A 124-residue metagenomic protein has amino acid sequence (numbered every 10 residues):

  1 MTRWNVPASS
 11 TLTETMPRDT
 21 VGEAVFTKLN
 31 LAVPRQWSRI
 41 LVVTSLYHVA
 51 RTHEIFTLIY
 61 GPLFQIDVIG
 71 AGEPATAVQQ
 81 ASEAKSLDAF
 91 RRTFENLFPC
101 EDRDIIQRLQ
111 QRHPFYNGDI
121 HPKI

Functional and structural regions predicted by a protein language model:
T2-A8, L12-I124: Extended hydrophobic blocks
